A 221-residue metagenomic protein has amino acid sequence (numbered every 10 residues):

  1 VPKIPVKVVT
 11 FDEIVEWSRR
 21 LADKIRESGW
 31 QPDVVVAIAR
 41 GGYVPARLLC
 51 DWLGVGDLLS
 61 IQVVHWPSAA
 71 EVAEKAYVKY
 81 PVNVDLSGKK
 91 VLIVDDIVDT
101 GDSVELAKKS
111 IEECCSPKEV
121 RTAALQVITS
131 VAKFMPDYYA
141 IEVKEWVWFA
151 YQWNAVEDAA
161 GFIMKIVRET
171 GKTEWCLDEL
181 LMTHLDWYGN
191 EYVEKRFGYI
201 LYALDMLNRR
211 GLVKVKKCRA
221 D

Functional and structural regions predicted by a protein language model:
V1-D221: PRPP-associated nucleotide enzymes
